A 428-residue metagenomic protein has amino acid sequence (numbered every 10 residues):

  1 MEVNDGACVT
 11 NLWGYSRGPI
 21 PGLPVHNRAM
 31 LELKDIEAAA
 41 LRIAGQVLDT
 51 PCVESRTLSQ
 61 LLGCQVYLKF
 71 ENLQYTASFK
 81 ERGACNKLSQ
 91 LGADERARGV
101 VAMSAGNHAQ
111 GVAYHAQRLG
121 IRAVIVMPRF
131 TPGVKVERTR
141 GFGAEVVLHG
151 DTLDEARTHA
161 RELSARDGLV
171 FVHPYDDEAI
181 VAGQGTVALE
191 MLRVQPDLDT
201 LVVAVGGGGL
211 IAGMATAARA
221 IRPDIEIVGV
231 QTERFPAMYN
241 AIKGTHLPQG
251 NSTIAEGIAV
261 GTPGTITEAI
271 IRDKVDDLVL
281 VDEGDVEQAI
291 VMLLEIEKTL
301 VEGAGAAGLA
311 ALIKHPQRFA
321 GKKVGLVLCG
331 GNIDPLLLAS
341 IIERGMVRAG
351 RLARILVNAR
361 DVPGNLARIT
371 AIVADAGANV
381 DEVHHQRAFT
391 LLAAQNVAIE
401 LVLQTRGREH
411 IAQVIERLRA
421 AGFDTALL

Functional and structural regions predicted by a protein language model:
N4, L12, H26-L428: PLP-dependent amino-acid enzyme catalytic core
